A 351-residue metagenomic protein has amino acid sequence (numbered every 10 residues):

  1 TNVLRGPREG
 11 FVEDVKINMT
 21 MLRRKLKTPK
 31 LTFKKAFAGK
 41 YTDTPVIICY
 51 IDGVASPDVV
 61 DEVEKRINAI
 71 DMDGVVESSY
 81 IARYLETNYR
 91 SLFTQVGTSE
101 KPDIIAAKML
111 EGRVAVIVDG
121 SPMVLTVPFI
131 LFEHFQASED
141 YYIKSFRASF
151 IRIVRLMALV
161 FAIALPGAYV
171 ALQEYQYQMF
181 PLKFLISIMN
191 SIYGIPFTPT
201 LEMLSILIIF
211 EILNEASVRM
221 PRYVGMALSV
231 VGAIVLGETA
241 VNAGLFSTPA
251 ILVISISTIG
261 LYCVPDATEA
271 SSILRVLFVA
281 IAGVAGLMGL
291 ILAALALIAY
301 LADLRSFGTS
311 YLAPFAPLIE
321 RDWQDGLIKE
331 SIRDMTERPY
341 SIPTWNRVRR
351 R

Functional and structural regions predicted by a protein language model:
T1-T198, E202, F307-R338, P343-R351: Cytosolic regulatory modules rich in charged/polar residues
Y41, V124, L228, S255 (+1 more regions): Positions that flank functional sites
A158-E174, I192-L274, F278-G283: Transmembrane alpha-helix detector for multi-pass membrane proteins
T248-A250, S255-R351: Hydrophobic alpha-helical transmembrane segments of membrane transport and translocation systems, primarily multi-pass
